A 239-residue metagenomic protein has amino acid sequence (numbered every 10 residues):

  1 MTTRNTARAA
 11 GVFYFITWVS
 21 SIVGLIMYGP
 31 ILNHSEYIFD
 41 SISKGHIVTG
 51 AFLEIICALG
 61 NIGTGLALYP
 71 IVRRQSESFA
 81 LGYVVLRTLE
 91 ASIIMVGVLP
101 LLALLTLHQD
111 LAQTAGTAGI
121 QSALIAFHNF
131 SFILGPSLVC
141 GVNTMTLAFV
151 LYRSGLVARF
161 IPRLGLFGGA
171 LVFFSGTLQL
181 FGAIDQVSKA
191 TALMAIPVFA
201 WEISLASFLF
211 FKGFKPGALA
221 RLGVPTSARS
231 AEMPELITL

Functional and structural regions predicted by a protein language model:
M1-L239: Hydrophobic, aromatic-enriched alpha-helical segments typical of multi-pass transmembrane helices
